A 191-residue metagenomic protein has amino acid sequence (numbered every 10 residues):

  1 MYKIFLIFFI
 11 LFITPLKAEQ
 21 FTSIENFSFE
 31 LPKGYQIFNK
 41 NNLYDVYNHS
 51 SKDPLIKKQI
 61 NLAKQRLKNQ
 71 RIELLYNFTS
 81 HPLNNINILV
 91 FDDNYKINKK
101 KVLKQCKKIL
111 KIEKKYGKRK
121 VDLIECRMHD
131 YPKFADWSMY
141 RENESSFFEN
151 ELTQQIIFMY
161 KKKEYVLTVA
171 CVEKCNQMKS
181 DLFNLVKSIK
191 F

Functional and structural regions predicted by a protein language model:
Y2-T14: Sec-dependent N-terminal signal peptides
L16-Q20: Boundary at the C-terminal end of the N-terminal hydrophobic targeting segment
I24-D45: Proline-anchored loop/turn motifs at beta-strand termini and strand-loop-strand connectors
N26, K100, N176-S180: Soluble non-cytosolic domains of exported or imported proteins
N26, P32, L83-N85, E164 (+1 more regions): Extracellular structured ligand-interaction cores
F29, K104-K111, S180-F183, K187: Solvent-exposed, polar/charged alpha-helical surfaces in well-ordered, non-transmembrane soluble domains, broadly
Y35-I37, K114, K120, K161-F191: Surface-exposed amphipathic alpha-helical segments
N41-Y160, E164: Conserved polar/disulfide-associated segments of primarily extracytoplasmic proteins
